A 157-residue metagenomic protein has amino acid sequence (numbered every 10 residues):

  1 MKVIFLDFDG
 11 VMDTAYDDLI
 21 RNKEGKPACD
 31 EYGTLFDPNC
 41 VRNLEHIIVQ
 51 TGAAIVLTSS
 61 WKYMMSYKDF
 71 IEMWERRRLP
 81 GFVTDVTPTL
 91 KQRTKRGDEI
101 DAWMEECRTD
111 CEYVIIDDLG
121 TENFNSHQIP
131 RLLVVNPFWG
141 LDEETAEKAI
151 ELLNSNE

Functional and structural regions predicted by a protein language model:
M1-V3, C111-E112: Hydrophobic/aromatic side chains embedded in well-ordered alpha-helices
K2-R93: Alpha-helical substrate-recognition element adjacent to the catalytic core
K68-E157: C-terminal cap/substrate-recognition subdomain and adjoining C-terminal extension of metal-dependent phosphatase-like
